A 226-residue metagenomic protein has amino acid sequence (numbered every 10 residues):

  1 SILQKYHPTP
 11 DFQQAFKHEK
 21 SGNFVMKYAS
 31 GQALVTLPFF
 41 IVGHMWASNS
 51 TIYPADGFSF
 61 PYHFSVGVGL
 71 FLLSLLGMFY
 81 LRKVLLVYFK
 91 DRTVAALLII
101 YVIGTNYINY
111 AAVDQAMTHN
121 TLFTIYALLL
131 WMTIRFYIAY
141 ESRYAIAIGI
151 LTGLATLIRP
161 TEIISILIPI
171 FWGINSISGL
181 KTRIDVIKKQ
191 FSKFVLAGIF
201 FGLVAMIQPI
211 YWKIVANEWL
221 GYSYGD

Functional and structural regions predicted by a protein language model:
S1-I2, I99-N106, T156, I199-I214: Transmembrane signal-anchor helices characteristic of membrane glycosylation enzymes that use polyprenol
S1-V68: Interfacial juxtamembrane loops and adjacent helix segments that form the catalytic/substrate-binding surfaces
M26, Y110-N120, I158-P160, K213-D226: Membrane-interface catalytic loops of GT-C/OST-like multi-pass glycosylation enzymes that act
S48-G57, L76-T105, T124, I138-I148: Transmembrane-helix signature of polytopic, membrane-embedded enzymes that assemble or transfer cell-envelope glycans
P54-G77, L98-L128, M132, G153 (+1 more regions): Aromatic- and kink-enriched transmembrane "portal" helix at the membrane-lumen/periplasm boundary that abuts
L129-A145, G179: Membrane-interface transmembrane helices that cradle and orient dolichyl/undecaprenyl
Y144-R159, I166-I170, G202-L203: Membrane-interface alpha helices of multi-pass inner-membrane proteins
I168, W172-S176, K189-D226: Membrane-lumen/periplasm interface segments of specific transmembrane helices in polyprenyl phosphate-linked
